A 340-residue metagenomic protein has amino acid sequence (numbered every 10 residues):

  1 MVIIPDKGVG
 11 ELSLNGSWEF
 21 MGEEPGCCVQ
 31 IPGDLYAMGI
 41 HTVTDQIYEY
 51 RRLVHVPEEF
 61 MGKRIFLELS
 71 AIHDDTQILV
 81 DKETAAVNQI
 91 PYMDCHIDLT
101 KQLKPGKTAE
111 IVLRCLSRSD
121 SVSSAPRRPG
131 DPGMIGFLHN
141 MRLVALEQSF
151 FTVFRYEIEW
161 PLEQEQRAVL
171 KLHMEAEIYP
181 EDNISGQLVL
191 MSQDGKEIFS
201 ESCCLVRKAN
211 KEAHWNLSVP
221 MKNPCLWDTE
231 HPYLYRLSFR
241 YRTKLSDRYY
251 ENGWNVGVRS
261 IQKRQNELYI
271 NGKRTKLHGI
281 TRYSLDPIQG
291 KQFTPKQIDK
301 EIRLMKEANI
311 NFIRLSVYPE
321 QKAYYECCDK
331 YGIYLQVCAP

Functional and structural regions predicted by a protein language model:
I4-D6, L12, E19-E23, D45-F151 (+4 more regions): Accessory beta-strand-rich segments of carbohydrate-active enzymes
L35-V56, F60-E68, H73-V80, A86-Q89 (+4 more regions): Active-site-adjacent substrate/metal-binding segments within catalytic domains of carbohydrate-active enzymes
I47, G106, E165-R167, K208-E212: Solvent-exposed, conformationally flexible loop/turn segments
I78-V80, R167-L205: Beta-strand-rich binding/interaction modules
I97-Q102, N216-P232: Signal that preferentially marks extracellular ectodomain short beta-strand elements of beta-sandwich modules
E110-L113, H231-T243: Short, aromatic- and glycine-rich surface loops/edge beta-strands on solvent-exposed regions
Q148-Y179: Surface beta-strand/loop "capping" patches
S202-N223: Intrinsically disordered, low-complexity Pro/Gly/Ser/Thr-rich segments with frequent PxxP/GP/PP motifs and embedded
